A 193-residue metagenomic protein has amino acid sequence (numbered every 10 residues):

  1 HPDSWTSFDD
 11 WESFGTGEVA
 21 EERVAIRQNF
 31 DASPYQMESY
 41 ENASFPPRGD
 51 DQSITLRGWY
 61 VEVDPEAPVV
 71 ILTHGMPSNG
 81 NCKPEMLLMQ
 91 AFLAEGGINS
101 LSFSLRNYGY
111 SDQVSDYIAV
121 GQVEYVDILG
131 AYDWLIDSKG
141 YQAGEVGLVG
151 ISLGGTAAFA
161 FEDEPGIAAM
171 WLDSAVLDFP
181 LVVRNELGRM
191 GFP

Functional and structural regions predicted by a protein language model:
H1-A25: N-terminal membrane-anchoring alpha-helices
V19-P65: N-terminal cap/lid segment of alpha/beta-hydrolase-fold proteins
A67-G75: Short beta-strand element of the alpha/beta-hydrolase
M76-F92, L105: The serine-hydrolase catalytic nucleophile loop
Q90-D112: Conserved alpha/beta-hydrolase
Y117-K139: Alpha/beta-hydrolase active-site loop
K139-I151: Alpha/beta-hydrolase fold nucleophile elbow
A160-P193: Hydrolase active-site cap/lid region
